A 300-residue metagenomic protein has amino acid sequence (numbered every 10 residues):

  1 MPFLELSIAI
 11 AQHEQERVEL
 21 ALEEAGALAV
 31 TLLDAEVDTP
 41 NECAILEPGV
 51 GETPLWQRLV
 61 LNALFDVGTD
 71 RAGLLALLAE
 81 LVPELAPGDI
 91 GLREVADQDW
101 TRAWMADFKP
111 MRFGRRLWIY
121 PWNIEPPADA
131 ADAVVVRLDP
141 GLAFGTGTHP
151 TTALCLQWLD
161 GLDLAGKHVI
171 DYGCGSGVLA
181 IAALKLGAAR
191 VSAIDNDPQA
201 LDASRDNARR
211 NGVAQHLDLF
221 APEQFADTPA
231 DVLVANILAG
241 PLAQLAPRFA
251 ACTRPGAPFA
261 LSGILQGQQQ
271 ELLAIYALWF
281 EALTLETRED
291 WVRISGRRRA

Functional and structural regions predicted by a protein language model:
P2-D129: N-terminal auxiliary segments of SAM/dcSAM-dependent transferases
L78-V82, A208, G212, Y276: Conserved hydrophobic residues forming the short capping helix/wall of the S-adenosyl-L-methionine
D132-P140: A short, charged helix-loop
L142-A226: Conserved SAM/SAH cofactor-binding pocket of Class I
Q199-A203, P241, Q268: Conserved short alpha-helix immediately C-terminal to the canonical SAM/SAH-binding motif I of Rossmann-like
L233-A235: Hydrophobic beta-strand segment of the Class I
A243-P258: A short glycine-rich, Lys/Arg-flanked "PGG" loop and its adjoining helix->strand segment in the class I
L265-A300: Active-site capping/gating segments
